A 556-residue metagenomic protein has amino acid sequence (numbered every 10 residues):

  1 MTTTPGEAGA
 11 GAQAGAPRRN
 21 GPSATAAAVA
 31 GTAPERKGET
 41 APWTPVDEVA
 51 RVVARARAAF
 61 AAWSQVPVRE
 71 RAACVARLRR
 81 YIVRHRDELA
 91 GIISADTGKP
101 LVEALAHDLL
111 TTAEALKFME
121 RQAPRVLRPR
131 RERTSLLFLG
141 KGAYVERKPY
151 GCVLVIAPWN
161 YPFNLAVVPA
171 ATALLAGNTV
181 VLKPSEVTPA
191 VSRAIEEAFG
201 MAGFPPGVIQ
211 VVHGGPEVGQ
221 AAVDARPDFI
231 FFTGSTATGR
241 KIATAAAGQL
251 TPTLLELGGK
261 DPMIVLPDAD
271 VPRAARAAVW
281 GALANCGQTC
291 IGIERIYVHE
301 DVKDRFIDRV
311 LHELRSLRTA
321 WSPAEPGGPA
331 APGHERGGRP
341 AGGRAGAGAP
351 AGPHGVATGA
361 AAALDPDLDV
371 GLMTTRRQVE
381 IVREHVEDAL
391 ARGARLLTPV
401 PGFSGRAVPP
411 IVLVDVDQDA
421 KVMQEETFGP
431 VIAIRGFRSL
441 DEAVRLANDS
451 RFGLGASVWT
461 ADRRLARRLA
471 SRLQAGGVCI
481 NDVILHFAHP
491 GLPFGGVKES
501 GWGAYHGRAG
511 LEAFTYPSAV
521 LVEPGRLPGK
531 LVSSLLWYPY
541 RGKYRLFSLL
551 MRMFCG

Functional and structural regions predicted by a protein language model:
M1-Y144, E335-R339, G343, A349-T358: N-terminal Rossmann-like NAD(P)+-binding subdomain of aldehyde/semialdehyde dehydrogenases
T2-T4, G15-P22, R36-T40, A330-E335 (+6 more regions): Conserved C-terminal structural/oligomerization subdomain of aldehyde/semialdehyde dehydrogenase
R36-G38, W43, F229, A237-D417 (+2 more regions): ALDH superfamily catalytic-core signature
T40-A41, A59-Q65, V155, I264-V265 (+5 more regions): Short, well-ordered beta-strand elements within core beta-sheets of diverse protein domains
V46-V49, V68, R86, V271 (+4 more regions): Residues at or immediately preceding the N-termini of alpha-helices
A56, R71, L116, G177 (+8 more regions): Residue-level signal for inorganic ion chemistry
F60, S64, R79-I82, R86 (+15 more regions): Structural signal for hydrophobic packing residues in well-ordered secondary-structure cores of soluble enzyme domains
R133-R273, E325-P340, G346-A357, F437 (+1 more regions): Rossmann-like NAD(P) dinucleotide-binding subdomain of oxidoreductase/dehydrogenase enzymes
